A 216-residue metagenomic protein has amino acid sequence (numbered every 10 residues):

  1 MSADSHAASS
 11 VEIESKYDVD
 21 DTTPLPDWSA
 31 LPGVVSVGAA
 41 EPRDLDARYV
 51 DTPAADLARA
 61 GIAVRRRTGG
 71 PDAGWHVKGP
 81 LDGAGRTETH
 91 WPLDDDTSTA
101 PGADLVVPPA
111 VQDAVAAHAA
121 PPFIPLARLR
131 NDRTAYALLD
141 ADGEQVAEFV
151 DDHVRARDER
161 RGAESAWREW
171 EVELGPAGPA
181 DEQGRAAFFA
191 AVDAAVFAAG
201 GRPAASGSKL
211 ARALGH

Functional and structural regions predicted by a protein language model:
M1-H216: Phosphate-end processing signature that detects enzymes handling 5′-triphosphorylated RNA and polyphosphate
